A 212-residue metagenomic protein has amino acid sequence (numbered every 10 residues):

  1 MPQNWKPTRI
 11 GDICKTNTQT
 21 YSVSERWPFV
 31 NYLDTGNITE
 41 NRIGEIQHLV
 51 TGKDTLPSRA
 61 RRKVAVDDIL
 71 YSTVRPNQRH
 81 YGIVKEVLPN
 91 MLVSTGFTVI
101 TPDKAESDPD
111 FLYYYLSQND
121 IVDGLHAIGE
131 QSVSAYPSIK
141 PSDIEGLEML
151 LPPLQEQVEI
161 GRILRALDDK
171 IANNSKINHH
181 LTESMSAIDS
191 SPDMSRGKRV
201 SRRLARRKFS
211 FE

Functional and structural regions predicted by a protein language model:
M1-S22, L150-E212: Non-catalytic DNA-recognition/assembly elements of restriction-modification systems
T8-E25, L33-S72, K208-E212: Sequence-specific dsDNA recognition surfaces
W27-N31, V84: Short Gly/aromatic-enriched secondary-structure transition segments
R59-R62, V66-I121, S134: A short beta-sheet element
M91-T98, Q131-G161: A short glycine-rich beta-alpha junction/loop motif
S117-A127, E148-L150: Well-ordered mid-protein domain cores that form the structural environment of catalytic cofactors
